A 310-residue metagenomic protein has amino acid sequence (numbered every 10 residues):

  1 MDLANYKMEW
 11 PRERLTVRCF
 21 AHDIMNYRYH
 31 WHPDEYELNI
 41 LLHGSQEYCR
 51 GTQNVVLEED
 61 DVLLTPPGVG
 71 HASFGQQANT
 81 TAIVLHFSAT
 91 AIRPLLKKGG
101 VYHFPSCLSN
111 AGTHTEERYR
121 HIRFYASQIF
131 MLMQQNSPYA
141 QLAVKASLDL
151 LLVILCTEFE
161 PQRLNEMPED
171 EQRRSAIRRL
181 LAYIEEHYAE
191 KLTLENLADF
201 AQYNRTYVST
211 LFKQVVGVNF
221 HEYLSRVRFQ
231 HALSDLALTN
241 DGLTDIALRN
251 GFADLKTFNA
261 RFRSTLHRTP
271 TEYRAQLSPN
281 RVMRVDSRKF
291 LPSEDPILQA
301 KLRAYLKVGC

Functional and structural regions predicted by a protein language model:
M1-E58, Q77, T257, M283-C310: Generic protein-terminus/edge-of-domain signal
M1-R18, V69-Q135, L152-R163: A hydrophobic/aromatic-rich effector-binding and dimerization subdomain of bacterial HTH-type transcriptional regulators
L42, R123-S137, L181, E185-Y188 (+1 more regions): Regular secondary-structure segments
L57-G70: Conserved metal-binding segment of the jelly-roll/cupin
L108-R118, M133-V144, L152-A182, E186 (+4 more regions): Short, Lys/Arg-enriched, Trp-marked, Pro/Gly-tolerant hinge/linker segments that flank
Y183-E185, K191-F229, D241, A247-Q276: Basic/polar phosphate-binding segments, predominantly the helix-turn-helix DNA-binding elements of transcriptional
L224-S234, E272-L291: Short, basic, alpha-helical segments at the C-terminal edge of helix-turn-helix-like DNA-binding modules
